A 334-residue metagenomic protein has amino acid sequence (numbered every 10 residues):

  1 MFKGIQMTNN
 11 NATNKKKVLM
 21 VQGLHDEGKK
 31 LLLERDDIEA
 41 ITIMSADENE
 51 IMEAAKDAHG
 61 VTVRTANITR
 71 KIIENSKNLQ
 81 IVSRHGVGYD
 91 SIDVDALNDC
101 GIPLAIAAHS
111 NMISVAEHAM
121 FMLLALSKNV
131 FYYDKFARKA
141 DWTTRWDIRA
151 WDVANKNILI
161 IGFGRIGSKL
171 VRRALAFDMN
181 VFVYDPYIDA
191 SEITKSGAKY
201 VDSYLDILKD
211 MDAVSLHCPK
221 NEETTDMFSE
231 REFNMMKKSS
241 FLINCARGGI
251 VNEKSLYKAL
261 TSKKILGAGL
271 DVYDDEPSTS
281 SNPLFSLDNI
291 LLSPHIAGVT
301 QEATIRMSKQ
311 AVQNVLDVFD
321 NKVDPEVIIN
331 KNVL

Functional and structural regions predicted by a protein language model:
F2-A105, K209, S229, M235: An N-terminal-biased, well-structured beta-alpha scaffold segment characteristic of Rossmann-like dinucleotide-binding
T8-K17, A46, S114, A176 (+2 more regions): Structural/interface elements that position substrates and couple domains in central-metabolism enzymes
K15, L79, A154-N157, S239: Phosphate-coordination loops involved in phosphoryl transfer and adenosine-cofactor binding
R70-I73, I188-P283: Rossmann-like adenosine-cofactor binding region
C100, A108-N157, R172, V318 (+1 more regions): Phosphate-binding beta-alpha-beta segment of Rossmann-like dinucleotide-binding domains, i.e., the NAD(P)
C100, S239-L334: Rossmann-like dinucleotide-binding domain for NAD(H)/NADP(H)
F163-G164: Glycine-rich Rossmann-fold phosphate-binding loop(s) that bind the pyrophosphate of adenine dinucleotide cofactors
G167-S168: N-terminal Rossmann-fold NAD(P) dinucleotide-binding loop
